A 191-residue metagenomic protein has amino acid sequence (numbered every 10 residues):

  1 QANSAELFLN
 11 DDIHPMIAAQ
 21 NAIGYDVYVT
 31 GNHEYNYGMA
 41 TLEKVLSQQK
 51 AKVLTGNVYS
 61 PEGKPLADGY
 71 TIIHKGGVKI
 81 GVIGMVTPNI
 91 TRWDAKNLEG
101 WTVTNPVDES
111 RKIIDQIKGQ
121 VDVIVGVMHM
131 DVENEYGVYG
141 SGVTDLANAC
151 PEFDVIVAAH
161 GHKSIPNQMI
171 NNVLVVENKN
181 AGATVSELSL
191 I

Functional and structural regions predicted by a protein language model:
Q1-I191: Acidic, metal/ion-coordinating pockets
